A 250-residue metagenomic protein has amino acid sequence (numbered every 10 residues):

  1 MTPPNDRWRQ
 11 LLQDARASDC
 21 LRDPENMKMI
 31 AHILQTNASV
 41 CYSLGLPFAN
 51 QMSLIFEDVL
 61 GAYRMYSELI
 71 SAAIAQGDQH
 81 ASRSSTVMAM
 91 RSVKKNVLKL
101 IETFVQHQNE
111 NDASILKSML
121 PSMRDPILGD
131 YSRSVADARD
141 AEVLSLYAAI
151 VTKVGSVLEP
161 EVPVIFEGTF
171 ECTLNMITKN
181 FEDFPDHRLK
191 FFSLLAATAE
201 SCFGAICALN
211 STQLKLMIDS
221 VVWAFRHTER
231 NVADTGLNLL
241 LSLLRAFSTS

Functional and structural regions predicted by a protein language model:
M1-S250: Karyopherin-beta/Importin-beta family HEAT-repeat alpha-solenoid scaffold
